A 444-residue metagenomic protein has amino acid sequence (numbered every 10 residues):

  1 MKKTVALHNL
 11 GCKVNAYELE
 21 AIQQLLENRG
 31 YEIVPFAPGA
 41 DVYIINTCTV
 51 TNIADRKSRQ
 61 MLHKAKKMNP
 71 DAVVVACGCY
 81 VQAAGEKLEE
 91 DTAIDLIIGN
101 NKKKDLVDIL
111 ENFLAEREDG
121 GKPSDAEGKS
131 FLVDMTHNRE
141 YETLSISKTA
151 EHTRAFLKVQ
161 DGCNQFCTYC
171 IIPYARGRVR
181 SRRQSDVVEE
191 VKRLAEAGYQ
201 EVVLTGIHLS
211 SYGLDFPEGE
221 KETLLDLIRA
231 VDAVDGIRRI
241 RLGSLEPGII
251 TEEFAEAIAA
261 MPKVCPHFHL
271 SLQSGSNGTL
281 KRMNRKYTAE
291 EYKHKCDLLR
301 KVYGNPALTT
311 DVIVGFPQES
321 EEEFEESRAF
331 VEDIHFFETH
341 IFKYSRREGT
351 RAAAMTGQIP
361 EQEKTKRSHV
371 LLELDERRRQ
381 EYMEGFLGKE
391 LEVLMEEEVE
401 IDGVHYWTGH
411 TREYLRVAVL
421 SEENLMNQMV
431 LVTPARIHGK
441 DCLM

Functional and structural regions predicted by a protein language model:
M1-G213, T223, E253, F268 (+7 more regions): Proteins enriched for Cys/Gly/acidic motifs involved in redox and nucleic-acid/cofactor modification
I44, C79, L106, L204 (+7 more regions): Residue-level signal for inorganic ion chemistry
T49-V50, G177, F216-G219, K281-Y287 (+1 more regions): Short glycine-enriched, charge-decorated loop/helix-capping segments at active-site entrances that position
V74-V75, L88, E196-E321: Conserved SAM/AdoMet-binding glycine-rich loop
T149-T153, C163-Q165, V264, S274 (+5 more regions): Short flexible coil/turn linkers enriched for glycine and charged/polar residues that connect secondary-structure
G206, S244, L272-S274, T310-V314 (+5 more regions): Active-site proximal loops enriched in glycine and acidic residues that flank catalytic Cys/His/Asp and coordinate
K343-G357: Aromatic/acidic polysaccharide-binding cleft in carbohydrate-active enzymes
A354-M444: Terminal RNA-binding accessory module
